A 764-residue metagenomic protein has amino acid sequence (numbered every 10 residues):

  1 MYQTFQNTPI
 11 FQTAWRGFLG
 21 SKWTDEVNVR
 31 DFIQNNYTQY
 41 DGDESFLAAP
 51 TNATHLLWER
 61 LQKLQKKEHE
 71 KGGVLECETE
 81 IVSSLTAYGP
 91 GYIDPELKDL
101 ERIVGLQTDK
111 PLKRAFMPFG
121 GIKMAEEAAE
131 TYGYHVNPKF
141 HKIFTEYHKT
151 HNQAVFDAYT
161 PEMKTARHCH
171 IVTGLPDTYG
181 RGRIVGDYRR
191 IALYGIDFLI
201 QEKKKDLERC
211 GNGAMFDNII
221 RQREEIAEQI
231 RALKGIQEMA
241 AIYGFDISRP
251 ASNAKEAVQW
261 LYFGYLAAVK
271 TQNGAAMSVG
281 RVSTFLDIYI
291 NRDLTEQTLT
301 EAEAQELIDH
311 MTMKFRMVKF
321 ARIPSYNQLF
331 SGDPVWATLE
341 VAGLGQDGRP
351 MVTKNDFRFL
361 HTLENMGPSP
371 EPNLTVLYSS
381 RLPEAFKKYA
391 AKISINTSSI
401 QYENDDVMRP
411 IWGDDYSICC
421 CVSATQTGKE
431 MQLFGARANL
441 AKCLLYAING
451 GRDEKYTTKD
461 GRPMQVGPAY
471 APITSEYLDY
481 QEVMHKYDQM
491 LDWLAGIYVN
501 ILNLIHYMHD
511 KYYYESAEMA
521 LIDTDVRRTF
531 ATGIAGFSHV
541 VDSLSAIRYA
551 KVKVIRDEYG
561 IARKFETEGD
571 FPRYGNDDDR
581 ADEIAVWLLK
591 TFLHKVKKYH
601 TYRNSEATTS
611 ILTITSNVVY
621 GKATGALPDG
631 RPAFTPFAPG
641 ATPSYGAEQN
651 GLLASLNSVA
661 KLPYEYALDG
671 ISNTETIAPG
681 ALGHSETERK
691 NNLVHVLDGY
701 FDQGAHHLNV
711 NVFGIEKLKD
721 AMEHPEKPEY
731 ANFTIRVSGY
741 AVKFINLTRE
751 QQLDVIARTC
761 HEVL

Functional and structural regions predicted by a protein language model:
Y2-L764: Conserved catalytic cores of very large enzyme subunits
